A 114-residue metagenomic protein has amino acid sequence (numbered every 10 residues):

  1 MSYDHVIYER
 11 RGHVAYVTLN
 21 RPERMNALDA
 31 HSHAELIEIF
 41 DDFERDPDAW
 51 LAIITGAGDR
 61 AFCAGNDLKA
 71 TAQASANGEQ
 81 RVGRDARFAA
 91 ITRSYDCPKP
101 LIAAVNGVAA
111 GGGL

Functional and structural regions predicted by a protein language model:
M1-T55, D59: Conserved CoA-thioester-binding segment of acyl-CoA-metabolizing enzymes
M25, N106-V108: A short, acidic beta-alpha loop adjacent to the nucleotide-sugar donor pocket found in many GT-B and some GT-A
A27-A30, A64, Q73: Phosphate-coordinating loops and pocket residues in cytosolic domains that bind phosphorylated ligands
E35-D41, L68-N106: An acidic, glycine-rich surface segment that forms the CoA-thioester-binding/catalytic face of crotonase-fold enzymes
D59-C63, A110: Short, active-site-adjacent cap segments at secondary-structure transitions
G112-L114: Active-site-proximal glycine-rich helix-loop-beta segment
